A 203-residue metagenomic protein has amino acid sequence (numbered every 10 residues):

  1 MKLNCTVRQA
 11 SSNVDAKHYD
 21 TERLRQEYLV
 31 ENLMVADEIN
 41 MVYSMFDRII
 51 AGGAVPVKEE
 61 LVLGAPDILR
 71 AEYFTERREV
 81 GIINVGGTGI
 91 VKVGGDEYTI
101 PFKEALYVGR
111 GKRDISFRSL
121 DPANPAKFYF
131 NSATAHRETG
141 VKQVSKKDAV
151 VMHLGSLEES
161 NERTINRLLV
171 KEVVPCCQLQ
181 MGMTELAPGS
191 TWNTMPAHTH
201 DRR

Functional and structural regions predicted by a protein language model:
M1-T75, E79-V80: Hydrophobic, proline/glycine-rich low-complexity stretches
L3-C5, S12-N13, E22, Y129 (+5 more regions): Fe(II)/2-oxoglutarate
D37-L69, N161-R203: A short glycine-rich, His/Asp/Glu-containing loop-to-beta-strand
Y73-I90, T184-P188, H200-R203: Short, conserved beta-strand element in jelly-roll/cupin
T88-K92, A105-L106, T191-N193: Short beta-strand segments in beta-sandwich/barrel cores
V93-R110: Short acidic-glycine-tyrosine-enriched beta hairpin
K112-I115: Short, charged beta-turn/beta-strand-edge "cap" motif at the junction between a beta-strand and an adjacent loop
R118-C176: Surface-exposed beta-loop interaction hotspot
